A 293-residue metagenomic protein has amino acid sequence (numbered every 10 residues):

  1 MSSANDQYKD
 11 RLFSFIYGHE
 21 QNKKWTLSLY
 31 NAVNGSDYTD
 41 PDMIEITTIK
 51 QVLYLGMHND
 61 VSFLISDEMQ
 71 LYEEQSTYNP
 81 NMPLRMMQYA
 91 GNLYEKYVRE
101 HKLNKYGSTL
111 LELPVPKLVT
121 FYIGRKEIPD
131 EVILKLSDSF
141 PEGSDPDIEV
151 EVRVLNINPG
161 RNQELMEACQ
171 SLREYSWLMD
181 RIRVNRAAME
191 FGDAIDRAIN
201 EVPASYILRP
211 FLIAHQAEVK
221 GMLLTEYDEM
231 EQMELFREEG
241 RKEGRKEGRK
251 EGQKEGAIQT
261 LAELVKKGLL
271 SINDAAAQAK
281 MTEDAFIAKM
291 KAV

Functional and structural regions predicted by a protein language model:
M1-V293: Elongated, amphipathic alpha-helical interaction scaffolds
